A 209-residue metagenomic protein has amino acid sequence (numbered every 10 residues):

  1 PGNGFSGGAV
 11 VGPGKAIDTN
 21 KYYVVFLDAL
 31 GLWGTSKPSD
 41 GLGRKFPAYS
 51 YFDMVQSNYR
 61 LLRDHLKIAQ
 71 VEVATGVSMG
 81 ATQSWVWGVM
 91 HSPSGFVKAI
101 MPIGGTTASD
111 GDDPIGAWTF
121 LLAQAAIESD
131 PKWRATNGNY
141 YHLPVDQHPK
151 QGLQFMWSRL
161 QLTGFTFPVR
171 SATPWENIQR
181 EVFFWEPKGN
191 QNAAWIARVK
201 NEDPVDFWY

Functional and structural regions predicted by a protein language model:
P1-D40: N-terminal cap/lid subdomain of alpha/beta-hydrolase-fold enzymes
Y23, A29-L66, K200: Active-site-proximal cap/loop segments of hydrolase catalytic domains
T35-S39, V86, G111-I115: Short, solvent-exposed loop/turn and secondary-structure capping segments
F52-V73, W85-V86, H91-S94: Conserved acidic catalytic loop of the alpha/beta-hydrolase fold
A74-G76, I103: Short beta-strand immediately N-terminal to the catalytic nucleophile in serine-hydrolase-like folds
G76-G80, S84: Gly/Ala-rich beta-loop-alpha elbow adjacent to hydrolase catalytic centers
F96, P102-A197: Alpha/beta-hydrolase-fold enzymes
K200-Y209: Hydrophobic, aromatic-rich cap/lid helix
